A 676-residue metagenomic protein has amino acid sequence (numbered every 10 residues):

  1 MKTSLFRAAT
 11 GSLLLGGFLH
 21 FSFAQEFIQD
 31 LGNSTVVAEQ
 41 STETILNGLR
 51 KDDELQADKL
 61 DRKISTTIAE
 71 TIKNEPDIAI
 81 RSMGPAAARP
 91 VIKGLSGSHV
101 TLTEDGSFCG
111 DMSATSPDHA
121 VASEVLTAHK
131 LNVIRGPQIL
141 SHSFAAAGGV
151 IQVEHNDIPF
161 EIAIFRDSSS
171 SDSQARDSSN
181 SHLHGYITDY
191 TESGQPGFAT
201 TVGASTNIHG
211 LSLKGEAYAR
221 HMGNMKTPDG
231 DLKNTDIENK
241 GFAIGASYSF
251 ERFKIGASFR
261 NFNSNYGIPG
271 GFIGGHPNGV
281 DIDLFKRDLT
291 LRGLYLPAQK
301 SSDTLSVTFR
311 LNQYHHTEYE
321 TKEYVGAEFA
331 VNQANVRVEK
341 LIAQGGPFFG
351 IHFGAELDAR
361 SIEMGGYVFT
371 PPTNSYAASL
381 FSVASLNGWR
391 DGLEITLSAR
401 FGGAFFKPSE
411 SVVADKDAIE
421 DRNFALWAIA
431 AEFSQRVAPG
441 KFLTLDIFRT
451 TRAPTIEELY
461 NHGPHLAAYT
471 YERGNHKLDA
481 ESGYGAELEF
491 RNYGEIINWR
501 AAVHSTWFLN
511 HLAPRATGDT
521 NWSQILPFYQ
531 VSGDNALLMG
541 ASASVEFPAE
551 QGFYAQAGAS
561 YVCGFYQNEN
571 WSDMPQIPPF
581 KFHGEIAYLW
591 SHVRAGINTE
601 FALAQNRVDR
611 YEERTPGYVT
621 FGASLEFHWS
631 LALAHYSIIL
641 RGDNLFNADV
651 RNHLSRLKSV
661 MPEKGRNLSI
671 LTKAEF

Functional and structural regions predicted by a protein language model:
A24, S205-N207, E216, K240 (+10 more regions): Conserved C-terminal beta-signal and adjacent last beta-strands/turns of outer-membrane beta-barrel proteins
L46-E54, K59-T67, I80-A128, R135-D167 (+4 more regions): Flexible, glycine/serine/threonine-rich loop segments and coil->beta-strand junctions that form periplasmic-facing
F108, P117, N263, G270-F272 (+8 more regions): Surface-exposed extracellular loop regions of Gram-negative outer-membrane beta-barrel proteins, predominantly
P159-F160, D167-S178, H182-G185, A199-K286: Periplasmic-side early beta-strands and strand-to-turn transitions of outer-membrane beta-barrels
D189-Q195, I208-G210, A219-G223, F250-R252 (+15 more regions): Transmembrane beta-strands of outer-membrane beta-barrel pores
M222, P228-D229, K233-N239, R252-L305 (+4 more regions): Flexible loop and strand-edge segments within Gram-negative outer membrane beta-barrel domains
A243-G245, A327-L341, S379-F381, R473-D479 (+4 more regions): Outer membrane beta-barrel strand-and-loop segments of large Gram-negative receptors, especially TonB-dependent
F349-D446, A453-P454, P464-L466: Signature of Gram-negative outer-membrane beta-barrel scaffolds
